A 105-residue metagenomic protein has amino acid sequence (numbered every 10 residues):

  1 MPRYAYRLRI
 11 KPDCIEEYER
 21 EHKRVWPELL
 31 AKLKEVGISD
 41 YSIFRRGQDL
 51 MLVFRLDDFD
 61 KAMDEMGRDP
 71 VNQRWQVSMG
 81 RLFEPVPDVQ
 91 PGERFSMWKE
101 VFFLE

Functional and structural regions predicted by a protein language model:
M1: Ligand/cofactor pocket segment of small-molecule handling proteins
Y4-R9: Active-site-flanking beta-strand signature of metal-NTP-handling nucleotidyl enzymes and homologous cyclase-like
C14-I38: Short amphipathic alpha-helical segments
Y18, H22, L52, A62: Hydrophobic pocket/interface hotspot
W26, Y41, W75-Q76: Tryptophan-centric aromatic hotspots in well-structured domains and transmembrane helices
L30-M51, R55-F59: Short, glycine- and small/hydrophobic-rich beta-strand elements in well-ordered beta-sheets
V36, D57-R94: An amphipathic, aromatic/His-enriched active-site/gating alpha helix that lines ligand/cofactor pockets
G92-E105: Charged phosphate-binding loop/patch that engages nucleotide di/tri-phosphates or the phosphate backbone of nucleic
